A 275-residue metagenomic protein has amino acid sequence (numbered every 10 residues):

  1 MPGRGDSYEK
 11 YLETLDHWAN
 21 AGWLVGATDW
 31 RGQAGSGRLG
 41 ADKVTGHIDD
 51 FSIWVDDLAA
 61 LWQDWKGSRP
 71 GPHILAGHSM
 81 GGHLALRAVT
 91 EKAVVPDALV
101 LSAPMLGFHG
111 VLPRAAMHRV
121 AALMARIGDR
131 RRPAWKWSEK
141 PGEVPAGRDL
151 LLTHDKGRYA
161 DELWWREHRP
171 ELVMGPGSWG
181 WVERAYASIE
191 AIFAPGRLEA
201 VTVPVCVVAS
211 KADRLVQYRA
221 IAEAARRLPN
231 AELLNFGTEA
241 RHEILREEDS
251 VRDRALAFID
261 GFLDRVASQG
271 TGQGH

Functional and structural regions predicted by a protein language model:
P2-D6: Active-site glycine-rich loops that stabilize anionic/oxyanionic intermediates across multiple enzyme folds
Y8, L15-A41: Conserved alpha/beta-hydrolase
G46-K66: Alpha/beta-hydrolase active-site loop
G67-S79: Alpha/beta-hydrolase fold nucleophile elbow
L84-E171: Alpha/beta-hydrolase-fold enzymes
V201, V207-A209, D213: Short beta-strand/loop motif that positions the catalytic acidic residue of the alpha/beta-hydrolase fold
V203, Q217-R226: Short alpha-helix in the alpha/beta-hydrolase fold that links the catalytic acid
A231-E232, F236-H275: Catalytic active-site module of serine/aspartate enzymes centered on a nucleophile-bearing elbow/loop
